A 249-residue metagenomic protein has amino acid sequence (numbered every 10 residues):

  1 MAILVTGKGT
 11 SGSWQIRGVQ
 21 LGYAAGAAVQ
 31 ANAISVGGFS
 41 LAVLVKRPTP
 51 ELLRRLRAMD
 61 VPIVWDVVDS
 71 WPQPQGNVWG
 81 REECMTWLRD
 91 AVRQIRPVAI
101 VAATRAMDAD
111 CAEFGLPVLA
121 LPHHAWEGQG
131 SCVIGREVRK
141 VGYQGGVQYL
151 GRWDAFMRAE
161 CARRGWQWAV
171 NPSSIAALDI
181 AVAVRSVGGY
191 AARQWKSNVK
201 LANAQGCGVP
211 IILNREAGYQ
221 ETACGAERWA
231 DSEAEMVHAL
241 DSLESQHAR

Functional and structural regions predicted by a protein language model:
M1-M59, D110-E113, Q167, I212 (+2 more regions): N-terminal pre-catalytic "stem/leader" segment of glycosyltransferase-like enzymes
G7-A24, A120-I180, K200-L201: Conserved catalytic-core segment of nucleotide-activated headgroup transferases in glycan assembly
R57-P74: Active-site proximal beta-strand in glycosyltransferases
W71, G80-I100: Membrane-proximal helix-turn-helix segments that form the acceptor-binding/catalytic region of lipid-linked
V98-G130: Donor nucleotide-sugar binding/catalytic pocket of nucleotide-sugar-dependent glycosyltransferases
A176-G206, I212-A223: Nucleotide-sugar-dependent
Q220-S242: Change "using UDP/GDP/dTDP sugars" to "using nucleotide sugars
D241-R249: Conserved donor-nucleotide binding/catalytic region of nucleotide-linked donor-dependent transferases
